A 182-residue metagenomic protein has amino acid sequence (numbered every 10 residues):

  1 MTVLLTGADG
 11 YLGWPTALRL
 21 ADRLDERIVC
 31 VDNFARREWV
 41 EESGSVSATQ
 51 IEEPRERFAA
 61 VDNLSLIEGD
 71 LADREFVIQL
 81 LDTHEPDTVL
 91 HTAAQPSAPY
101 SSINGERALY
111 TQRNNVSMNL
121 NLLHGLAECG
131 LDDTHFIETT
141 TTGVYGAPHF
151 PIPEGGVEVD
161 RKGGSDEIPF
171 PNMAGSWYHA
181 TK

Functional and structural regions predicted by a protein language model:
M1-K182: N-terminal Rossmann-like NAD(P)+-binding domain of SDR-like oxidoreductases, especially those catalyzing
